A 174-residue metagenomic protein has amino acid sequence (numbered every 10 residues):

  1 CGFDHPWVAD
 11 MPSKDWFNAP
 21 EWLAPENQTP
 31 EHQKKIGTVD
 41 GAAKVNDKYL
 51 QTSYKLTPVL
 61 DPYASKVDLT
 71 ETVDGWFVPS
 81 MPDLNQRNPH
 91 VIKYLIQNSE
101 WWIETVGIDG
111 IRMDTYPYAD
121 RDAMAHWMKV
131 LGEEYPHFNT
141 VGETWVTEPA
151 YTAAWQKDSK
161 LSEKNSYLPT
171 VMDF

Functional and structural regions predicted by a protein language model:
F3-M81: Core domains of carbohydrate- and sulfate-ester-processing enzymes
W7-K14, N18, N98-E100, E104-F174: Active-site-proximal helices and loops of the catalytic beta/alpha 8
N46, T52-S53, V67, P89 (+2 more regions): A ubiquitous, low-specificity "background" feature that marks scattered single residues across proteins without
P62-A64, V91, A119-R121: A short linear-motif detector with a strong N-terminal bias
F77-I92, D109-Y118, F174: The substrate-binding groove and active-site-proximal loops of carbohydrate-active enzymes, especially glycoside
L95: Conserved nucleotide-sugar donor-binding subdomain of glycosyltransferases
